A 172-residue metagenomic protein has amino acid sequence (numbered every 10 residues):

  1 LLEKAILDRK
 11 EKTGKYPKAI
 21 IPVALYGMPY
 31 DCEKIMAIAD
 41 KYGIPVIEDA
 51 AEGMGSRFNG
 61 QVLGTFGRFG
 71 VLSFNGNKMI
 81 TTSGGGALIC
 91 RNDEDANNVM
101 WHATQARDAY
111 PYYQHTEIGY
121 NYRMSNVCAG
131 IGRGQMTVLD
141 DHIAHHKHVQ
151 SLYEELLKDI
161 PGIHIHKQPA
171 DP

Functional and structural regions predicted by a protein language model:
L1, A19-I35, I44-S73, M79: Conserved PLP phosphate-binding loop immediately N-terminal to the Schiff-base lysine helix in PLP-dependent enzymes
E3-K15, A19-V23, M28, C32-K34 (+3 more regions): PLP-dependent aminotransferase class I/II
V46, S83, C90-R91, H115 (+1 more regions): Solvent-exposed, non-transmembrane amphipathic alpha-helical segments
T65-A103, N126-I131: Active-site PLP attachment segment
